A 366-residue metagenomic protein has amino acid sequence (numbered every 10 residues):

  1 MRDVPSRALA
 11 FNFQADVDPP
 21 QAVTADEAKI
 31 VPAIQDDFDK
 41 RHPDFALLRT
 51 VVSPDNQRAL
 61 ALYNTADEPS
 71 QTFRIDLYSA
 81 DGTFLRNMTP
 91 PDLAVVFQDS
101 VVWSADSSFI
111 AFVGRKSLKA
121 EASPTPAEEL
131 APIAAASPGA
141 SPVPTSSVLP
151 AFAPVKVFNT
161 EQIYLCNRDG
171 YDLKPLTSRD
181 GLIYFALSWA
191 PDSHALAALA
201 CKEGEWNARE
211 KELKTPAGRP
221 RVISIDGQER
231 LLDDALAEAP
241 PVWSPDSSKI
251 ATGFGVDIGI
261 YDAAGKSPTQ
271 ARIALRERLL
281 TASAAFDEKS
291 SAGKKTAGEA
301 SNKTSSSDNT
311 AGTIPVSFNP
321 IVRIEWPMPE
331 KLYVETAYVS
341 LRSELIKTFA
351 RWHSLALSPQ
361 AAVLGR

Functional and structural regions predicted by a protein language model:
M1-R366: Sequence signature of WD/YWTD-type beta-propeller architectures
